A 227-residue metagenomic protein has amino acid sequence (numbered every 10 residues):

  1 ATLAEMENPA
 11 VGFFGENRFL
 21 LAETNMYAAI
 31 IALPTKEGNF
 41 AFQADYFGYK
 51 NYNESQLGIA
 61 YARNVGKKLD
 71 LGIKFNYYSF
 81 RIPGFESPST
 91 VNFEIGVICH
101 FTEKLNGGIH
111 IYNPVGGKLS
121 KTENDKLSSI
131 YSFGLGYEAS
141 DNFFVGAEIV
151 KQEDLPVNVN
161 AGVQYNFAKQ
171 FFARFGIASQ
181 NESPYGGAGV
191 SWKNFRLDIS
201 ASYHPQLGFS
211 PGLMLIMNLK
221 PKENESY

Functional and structural regions predicted by a protein language model:
A1-Y227: Subset of outer-membrane beta-barrel
